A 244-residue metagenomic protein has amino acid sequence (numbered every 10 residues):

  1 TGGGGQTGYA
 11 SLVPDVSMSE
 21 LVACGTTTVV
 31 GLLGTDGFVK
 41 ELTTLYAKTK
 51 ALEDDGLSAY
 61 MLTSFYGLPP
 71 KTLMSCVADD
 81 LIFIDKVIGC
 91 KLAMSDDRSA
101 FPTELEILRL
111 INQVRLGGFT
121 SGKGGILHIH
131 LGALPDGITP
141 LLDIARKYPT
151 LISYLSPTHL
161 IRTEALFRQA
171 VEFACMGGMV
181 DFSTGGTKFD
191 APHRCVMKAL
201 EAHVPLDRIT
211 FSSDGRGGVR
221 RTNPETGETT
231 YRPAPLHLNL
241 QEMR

Functional and structural regions predicted by a protein language model:
G2-Y60, T72-D85, L105-L116: Alpha-helical scaffold segments that flank or form the walls of functional sites
G5-Q6, T44, K48, P140-I144 (+2 more regions): A short acidic, amphipathic alpha-helical/loop segment
M18, M74-I82, P192-I209: Short amphipathic alpha-helices and their capping/turn segments at secondary-structure boundaries
A51-G186, D214: Metal-coordinating catalytic core of metallo-dependent amide/deamination hydrolases
A202-R244: His/Asp/Glu-enriched, well-ordered alpha-helical/loop segment that forms or immediately abuts the divalent-metal
